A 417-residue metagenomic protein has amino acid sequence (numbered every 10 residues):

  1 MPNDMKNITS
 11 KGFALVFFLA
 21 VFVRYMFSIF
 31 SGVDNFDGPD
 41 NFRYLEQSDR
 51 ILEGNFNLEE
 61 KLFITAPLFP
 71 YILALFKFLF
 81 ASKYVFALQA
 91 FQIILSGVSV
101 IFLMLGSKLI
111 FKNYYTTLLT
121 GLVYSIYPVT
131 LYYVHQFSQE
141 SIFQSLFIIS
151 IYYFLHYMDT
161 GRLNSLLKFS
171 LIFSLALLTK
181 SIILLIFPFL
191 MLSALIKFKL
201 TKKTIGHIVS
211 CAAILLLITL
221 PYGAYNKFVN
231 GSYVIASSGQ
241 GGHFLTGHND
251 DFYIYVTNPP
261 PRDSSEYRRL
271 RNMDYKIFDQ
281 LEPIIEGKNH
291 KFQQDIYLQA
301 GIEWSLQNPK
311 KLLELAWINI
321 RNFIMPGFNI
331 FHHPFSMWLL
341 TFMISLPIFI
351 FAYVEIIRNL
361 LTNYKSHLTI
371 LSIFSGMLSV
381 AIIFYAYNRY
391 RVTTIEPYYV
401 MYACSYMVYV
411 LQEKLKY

Functional and structural regions predicted by a protein language model:
A20-V23, T117-P128, Y132, Y152 (+3 more regions): Short helix- or helix-capping micro-motifs that position conserved polar/aromatic residues at function-defining sites
G32-Q47, E60-L75, S82-F86, V234-S237 (+2 more regions): Extracytoplasmic catalytic/substrate-binding loops of multi-pass membrane glycan-assembly enzymes
F63, P67, Y71, L79-I101 (+3 more regions): Loop-to-helix entry region of an early transmembrane alpha helix in multi-pass inner-membrane enzymes
T65, H135-I142: Short acidic/glycine- and proline-prone juxtamembrane loop motifs at membrane-interface regions of multi-pass membrane
F86-A87, I296-Q299, E303-F374: Membrane-interface anchor segments at the N-terminal boundary of transmembrane helices in multi-pass membrane enzymes
A90-F111, S145, I149, I350-I357: Transmembrane-helix motifs of polytopic, lipid-linked glycan transferases
F111, S150-K168, A176, L195-F198 (+1 more regions): Membrane-interface transmembrane helices that cradle and orient dolichyl/undecaprenyl
I235-I318: Membrane-proximal stem/loop segments at transmembrane-domain junctions that anchor or position
